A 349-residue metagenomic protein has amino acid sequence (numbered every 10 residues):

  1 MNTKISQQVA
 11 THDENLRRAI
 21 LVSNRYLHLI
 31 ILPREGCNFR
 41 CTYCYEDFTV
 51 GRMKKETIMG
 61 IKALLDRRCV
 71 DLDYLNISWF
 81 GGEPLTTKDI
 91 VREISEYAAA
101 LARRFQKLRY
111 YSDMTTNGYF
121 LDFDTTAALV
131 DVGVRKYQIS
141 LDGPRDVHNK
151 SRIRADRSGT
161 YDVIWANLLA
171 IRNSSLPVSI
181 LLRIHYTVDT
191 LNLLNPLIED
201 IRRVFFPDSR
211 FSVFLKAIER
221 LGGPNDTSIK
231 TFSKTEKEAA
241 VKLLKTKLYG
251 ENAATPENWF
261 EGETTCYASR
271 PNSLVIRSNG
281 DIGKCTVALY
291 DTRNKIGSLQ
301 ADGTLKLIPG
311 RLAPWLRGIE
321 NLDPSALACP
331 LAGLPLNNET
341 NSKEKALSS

Functional and structural regions predicted by a protein language model:
K4-Y26, L248-G250, A254-T255, F260 (+1 more regions): Short, charged low-complexity linear segments at domain edges
Q7-A127, V132-R135: Conserved alpha-helical substructure of the radical SAM core
I77-W79, M114, I139, L182 (+1 more regions): Buried hydrophobic side chains on well-structured beta-strands
G82-P84, N117-Y119, D142, H185-T187 (+1 more regions): Active-site beta-loop-alpha junctions enriched in small/polar residues
T126-L129, V134-R145, R210-I218: Non-cysteine beta-strand/loop elements that form the S-adenosyl-L-methionine
D146, K150-S269, S278-N279: Radical SAM enzyme [4Fe-4S]-AdoMet core and its adjacent flexible, acidic and glycine-rich loops/tails across
Y249-R293, S325, P330-G333, N337-T340: C-terminal accessory regions of radical SAM enzymes
T286-S349: Flexible mid-to-C-terminal extensions adjoining Fe-S/redox cofactors in radical SAM and related proteins
